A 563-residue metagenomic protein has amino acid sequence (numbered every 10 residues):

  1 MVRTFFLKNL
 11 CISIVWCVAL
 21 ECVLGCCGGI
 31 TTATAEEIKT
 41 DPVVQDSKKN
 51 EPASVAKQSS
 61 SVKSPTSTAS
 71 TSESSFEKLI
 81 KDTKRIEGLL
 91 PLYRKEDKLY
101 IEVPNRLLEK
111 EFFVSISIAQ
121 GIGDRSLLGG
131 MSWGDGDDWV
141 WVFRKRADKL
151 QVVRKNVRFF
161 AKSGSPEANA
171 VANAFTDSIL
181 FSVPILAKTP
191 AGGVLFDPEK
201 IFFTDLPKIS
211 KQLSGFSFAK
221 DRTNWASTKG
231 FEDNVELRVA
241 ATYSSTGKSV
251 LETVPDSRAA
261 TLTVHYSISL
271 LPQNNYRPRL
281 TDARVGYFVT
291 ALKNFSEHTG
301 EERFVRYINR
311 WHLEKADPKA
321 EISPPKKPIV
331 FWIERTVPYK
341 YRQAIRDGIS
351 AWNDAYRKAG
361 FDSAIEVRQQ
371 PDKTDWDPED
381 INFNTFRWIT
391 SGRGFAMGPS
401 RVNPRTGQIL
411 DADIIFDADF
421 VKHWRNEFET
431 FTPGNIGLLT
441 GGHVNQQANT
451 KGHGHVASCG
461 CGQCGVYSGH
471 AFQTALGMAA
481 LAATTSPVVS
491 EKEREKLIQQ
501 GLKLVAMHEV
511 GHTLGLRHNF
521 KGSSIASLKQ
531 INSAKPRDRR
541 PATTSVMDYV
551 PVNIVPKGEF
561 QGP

Functional and structural regions predicted by a protein language model:
M1-K8: N-terminal secretory signal peptides that target proteins for export/translocation
I12-G25: Bacterial N-terminal signal peptides
V23-D41: Signal peptide processing junction and immediate N-terminal pro/mature segment of secreted/exported proteins
E36-L99, P104-V337, A355, A359 (+3 more regions): Auxiliary tRNA-acceptor-end handling modules of aminoacyl-tRNA synthetases
S74, Q343-S350, D354, K496 (+2 more regions): Solvent-exposed, polar/charged alpha-helical surfaces in well-ordered, non-transmembrane soluble domains, broadly
S350-N353, L504-N519: Active-site recognition of the HExxH zinc-binding catalytic motif
G360-D372, H518-K529: Short, glycine/acidic-rich hinge or "gate" loops at secondary-structure transitions that mediate conformational
T485, K492-L497, G522-P563: Conserved catalytic/binding loops enriched for acidic/polar residues
